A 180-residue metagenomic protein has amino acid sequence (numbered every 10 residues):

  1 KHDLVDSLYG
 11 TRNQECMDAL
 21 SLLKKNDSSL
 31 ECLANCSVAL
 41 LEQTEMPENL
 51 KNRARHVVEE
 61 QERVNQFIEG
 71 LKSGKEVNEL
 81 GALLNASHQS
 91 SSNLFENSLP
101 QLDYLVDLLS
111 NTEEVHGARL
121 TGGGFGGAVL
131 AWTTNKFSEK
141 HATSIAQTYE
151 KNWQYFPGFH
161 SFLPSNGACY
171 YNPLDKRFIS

Functional and structural regions predicted by a protein language model:
K1-G117, W132-S180: C-terminal nucleotide
G126-W132: Short, small-residue alpha-helix embedded
